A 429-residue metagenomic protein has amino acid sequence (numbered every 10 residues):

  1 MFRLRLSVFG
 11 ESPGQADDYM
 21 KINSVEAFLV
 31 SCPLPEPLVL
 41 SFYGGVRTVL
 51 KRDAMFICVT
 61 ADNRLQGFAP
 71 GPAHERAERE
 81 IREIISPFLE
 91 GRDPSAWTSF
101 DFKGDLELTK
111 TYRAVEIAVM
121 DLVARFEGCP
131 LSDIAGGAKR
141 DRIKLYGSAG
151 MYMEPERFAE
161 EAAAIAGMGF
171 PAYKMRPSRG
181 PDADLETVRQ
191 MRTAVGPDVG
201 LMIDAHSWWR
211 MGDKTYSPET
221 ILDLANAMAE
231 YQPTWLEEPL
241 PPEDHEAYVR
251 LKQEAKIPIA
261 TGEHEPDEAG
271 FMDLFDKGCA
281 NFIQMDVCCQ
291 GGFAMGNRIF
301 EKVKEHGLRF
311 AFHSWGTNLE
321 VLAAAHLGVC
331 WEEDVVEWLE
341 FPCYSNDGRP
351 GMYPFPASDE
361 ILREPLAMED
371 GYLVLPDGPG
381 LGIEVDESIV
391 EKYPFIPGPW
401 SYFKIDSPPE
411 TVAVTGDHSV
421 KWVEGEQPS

Functional and structural regions predicted by a protein language model:
K21-L34, G45-V49, A54, T317-N318 (+1 more regions): Flexible C-terminal active-site loop/helix
I22, R64, V115, G128 (+6 more regions): Conserved, mostly hydrophobic/aromatic
E26-F28, V59-E127, S345-G348, V414-S429: Metal- or metallocofactor-binding catalytic centers and their adjacent structured scaffolds across diverse enzyme
R76, R179-D184, Q290-F293, T317-N318: Acidic-and-aromatic substrate-binding clefts and catalytic sites of carbohydrate-active enzymes
P87, E243-A260, E265-P379: Shared catalytic-loop signature of beta/alpha-barrel
E116-Y152, E186: Glycine-rich, aromatic-flanked loop segments that form ligand/cofactor-binding clefts across common enzyme folds
D141-A255, S429: Metal-dependent enolase-superfamily TIM-barrel catalytic cores that perform enediolate-based chemistry
